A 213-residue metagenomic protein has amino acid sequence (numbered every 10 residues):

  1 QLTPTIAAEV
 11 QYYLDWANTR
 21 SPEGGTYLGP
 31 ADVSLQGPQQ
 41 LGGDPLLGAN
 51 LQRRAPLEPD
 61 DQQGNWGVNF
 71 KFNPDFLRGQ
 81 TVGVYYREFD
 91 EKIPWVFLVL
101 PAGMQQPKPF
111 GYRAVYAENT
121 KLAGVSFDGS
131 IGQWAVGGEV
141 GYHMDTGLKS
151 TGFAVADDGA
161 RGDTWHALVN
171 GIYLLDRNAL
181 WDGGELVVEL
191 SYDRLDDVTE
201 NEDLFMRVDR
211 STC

Functional and structural regions predicted by a protein language model:
Q1, Q52-L57, P109-R113, S150-A160 (+1 more regions): Extracellular loop and loop/strand-boundary signature of outer-membrane beta-barrel proteins
Q1, Q62-W66, N119-A123, R161-A167 (+1 more regions): Residues that define the transmembrane beta-barrel architecture of outer-membrane proteins
Q1-L2, V68-F72, V84, V125-G129 (+2 more regions): Residues on the lipid-exposed face of transmembrane beta-strands in outer-membrane beta-barrel proteins
Q1-S34, F89: Outer membrane beta-barrel
L2-E9, T19-E23, N73-T81, G132-Q133 (+1 more regions): Short loop/turn motifs that connect adjacent beta-strands in outer-membrane beta-barrel proteins
V10, V82-Y86, F127, G138 (+1 more regions): Membrane-embedded beta-strand positions of outer-membrane beta-barrel proteins
Y12-N18, P74, Y86-K92, I131-Q133 (+3 more regions): Transmembrane beta-strands of outer-membrane beta-barrel pores
S21-Y27, P94-P101, L148-V155, V198-F205: Outer-membrane beta-barrel translocator domains and adjoining extracellular loop/strand segments of Gram-negative
